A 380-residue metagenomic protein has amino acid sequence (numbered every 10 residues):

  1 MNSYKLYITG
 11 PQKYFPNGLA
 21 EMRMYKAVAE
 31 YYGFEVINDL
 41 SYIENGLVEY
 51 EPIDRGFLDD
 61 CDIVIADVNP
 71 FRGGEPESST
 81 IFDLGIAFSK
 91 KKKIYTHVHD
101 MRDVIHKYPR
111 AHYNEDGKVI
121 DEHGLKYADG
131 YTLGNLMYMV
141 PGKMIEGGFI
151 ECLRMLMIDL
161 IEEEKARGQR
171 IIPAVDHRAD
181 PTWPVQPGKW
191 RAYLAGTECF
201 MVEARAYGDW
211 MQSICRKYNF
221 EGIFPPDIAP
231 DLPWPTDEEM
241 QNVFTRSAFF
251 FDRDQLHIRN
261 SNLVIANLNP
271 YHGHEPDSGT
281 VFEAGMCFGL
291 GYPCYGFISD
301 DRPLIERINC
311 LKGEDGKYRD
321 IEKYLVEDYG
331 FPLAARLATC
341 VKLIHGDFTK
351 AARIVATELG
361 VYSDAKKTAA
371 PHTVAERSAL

Functional and structural regions predicted by a protein language model:
M1-L380: Conserved catalytic or regulatory cores that recognize and/or transform ribose-phosphate-containing ligands
